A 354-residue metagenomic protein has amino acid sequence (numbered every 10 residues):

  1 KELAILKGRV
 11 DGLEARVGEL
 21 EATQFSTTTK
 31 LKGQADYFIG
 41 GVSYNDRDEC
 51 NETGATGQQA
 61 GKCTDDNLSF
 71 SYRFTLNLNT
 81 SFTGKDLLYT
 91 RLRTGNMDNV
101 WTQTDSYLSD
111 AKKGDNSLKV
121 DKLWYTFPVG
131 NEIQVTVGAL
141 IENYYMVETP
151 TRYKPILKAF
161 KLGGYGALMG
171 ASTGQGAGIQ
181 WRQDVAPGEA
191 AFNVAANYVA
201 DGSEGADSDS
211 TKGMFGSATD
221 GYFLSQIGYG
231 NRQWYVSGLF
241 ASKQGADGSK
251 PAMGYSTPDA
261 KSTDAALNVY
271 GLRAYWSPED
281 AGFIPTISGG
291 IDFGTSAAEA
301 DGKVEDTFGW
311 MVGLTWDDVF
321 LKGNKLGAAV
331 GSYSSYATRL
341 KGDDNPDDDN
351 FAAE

Functional and structural regions predicted by a protein language model:
K1-D36, G41-G61: N-terminal periplasmic/intermembrane-space "pro-region" immediately following the signal or transit peptide
E19-L20, C63-D65, L76-L78, L123 (+7 more regions): Generic recognition of flexible, low-complexity loop/linker segments
Q24, L31, S43-N45, C50 (+2 more regions): Glycine/serine-rich loop-strand microenvironments at binding/catalytic pocket rims
T28, Q34-D36, C63-S203, G228-R232 (+2 more regions): Outer membrane beta-barrel
V42, A60, I156-L162, A195-G213 (+2 more regions): Active-site-proximal beta-alpha loop/turn segments in soluble metabolic enzymes
N45, G61-N67, D110-G114, G164-M169 (+4 more regions): Outer-membrane beta-barrel domain signature
D48-C50, R152-K154, D343-D344: Short secondary-structure boundary/capping segments
A191, A218, Y229-A352: Detector for outer-membrane/organellar transmembrane beta-barrel domains, recognizing the amphipathic beta-strand
